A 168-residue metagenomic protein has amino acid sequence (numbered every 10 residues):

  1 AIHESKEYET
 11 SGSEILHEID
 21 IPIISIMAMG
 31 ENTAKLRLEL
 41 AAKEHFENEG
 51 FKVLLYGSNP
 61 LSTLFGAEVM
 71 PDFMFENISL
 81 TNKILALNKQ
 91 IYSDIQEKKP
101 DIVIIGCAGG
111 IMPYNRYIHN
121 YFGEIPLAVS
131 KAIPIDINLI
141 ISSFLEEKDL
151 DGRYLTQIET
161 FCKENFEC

Functional and structural regions predicted by a protein language model:
A1-E7, A86, I102, G109-C168: Conserved catalytic-core segment of NTP-binding enzymes
Y8-Y56, D151, L155: Walker A (P-loop) phosphate-binding motif
I15-D20, I95-E97, S130-A132: Solvent-exposed alpha-helices and their adjacent loops that cap or buttress functional pockets in soluble metabolic
I23, A41-N82, E159-F166: N-terminal phosphate/diphosphate-binding loop that engages ATP/GTP or pyrophosphate donors across diverse enzyme folds
N32, N77-T81, A128: Hydrophobic alpha-helical scaffolding
K35-L40, L64, P113-Y114: Short glycine/serine/threonine-rich phosphate/pyrophosphate-binding segments that cradle anionic phosphate groups
L40-E47, N88-Q96, E124-S130, E159: Predominant activation on well-ordered alpha-helical scaffold segments within soluble catalytic domains
F65-G110: Conserved nucleotide-sensing/catalytic segment adjacent to the nucleotide-binding pocket in NTP-handling enzymes
